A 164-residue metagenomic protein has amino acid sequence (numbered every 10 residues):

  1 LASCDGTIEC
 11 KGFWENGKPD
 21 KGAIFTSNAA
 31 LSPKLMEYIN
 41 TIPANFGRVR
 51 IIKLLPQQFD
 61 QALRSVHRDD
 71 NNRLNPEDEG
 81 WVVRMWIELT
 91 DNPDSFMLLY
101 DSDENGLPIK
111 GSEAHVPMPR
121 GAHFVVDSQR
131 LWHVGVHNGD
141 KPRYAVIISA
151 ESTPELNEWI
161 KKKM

Functional and structural regions predicted by a protein language model:
L1-I51: Non-heme Fe(II)/2-oxoglutarate
E9, N71-R73, L131: A generic signature of intrinsically disordered, low-complexity regions enriched in glycine/proline and charged/polar
A29, E79, I148-S149: Short, exposed beta-strand "edge-strand" segments with a Pro/Gly-rich flavor and a Y/T-containing core
I39-F124: Catalytic core of non-heme Fe(II) oxygenases with the double-stranded beta-helix
L98-M164: Catalytic core of Fe(II)/2-oxoglutarate
